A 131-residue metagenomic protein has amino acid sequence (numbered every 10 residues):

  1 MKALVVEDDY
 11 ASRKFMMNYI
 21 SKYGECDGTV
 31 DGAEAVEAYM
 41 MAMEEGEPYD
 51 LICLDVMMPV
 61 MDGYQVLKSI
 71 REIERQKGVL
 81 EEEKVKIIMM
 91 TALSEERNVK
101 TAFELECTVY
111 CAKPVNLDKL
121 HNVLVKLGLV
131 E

Functional and structural regions predicted by a protein language model:
E7: Conserved acidic carboxylate
Y10, G28-M41, G63: Helix N-cap/capping motif at the beta->alpha junctions
K14-S21: Charged docking surfaces used in two-component/phosphorelay signaling
M43-C53: Active-site beta3 strand of CheY-like receiver
M58: Receiver (REC) domain active-site loop signature in two-component systems and cognate sites in sensor histidine kinases
E82-E83, S94-V109, N122: Alpha4 helix (beta4-alpha4-beta5 surface) of REC/receiver domains from two-component response regulators
V115-L124: C-terminal output helix
